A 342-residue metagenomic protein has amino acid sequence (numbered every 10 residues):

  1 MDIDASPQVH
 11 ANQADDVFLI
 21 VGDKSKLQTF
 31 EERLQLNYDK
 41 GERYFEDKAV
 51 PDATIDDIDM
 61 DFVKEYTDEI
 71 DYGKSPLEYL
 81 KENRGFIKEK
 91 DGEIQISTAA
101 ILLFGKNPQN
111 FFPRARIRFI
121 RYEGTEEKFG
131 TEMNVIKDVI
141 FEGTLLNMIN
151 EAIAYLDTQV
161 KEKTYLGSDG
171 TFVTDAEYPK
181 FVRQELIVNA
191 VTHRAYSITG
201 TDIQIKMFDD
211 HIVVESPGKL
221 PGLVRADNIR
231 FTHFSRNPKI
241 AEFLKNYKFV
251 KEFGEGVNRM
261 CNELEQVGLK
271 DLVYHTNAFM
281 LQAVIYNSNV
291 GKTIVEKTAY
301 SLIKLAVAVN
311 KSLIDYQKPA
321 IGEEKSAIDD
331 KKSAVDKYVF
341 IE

Functional and structural regions predicted by a protein language model:
M1-F18: Divalent-cation
I3-A5, K106, R121, M207 (+2 more regions): Flexible glycine-/small-residue-rich
I20-E185, A190-T199, G218-H233, G256: Active-site helix-to-loop segments that bind/position phosphate- or nucleotide-bearing substrates and donors across
R118, D202-Q204, D271-V273: Short, surface-exposed charged micro-motifs
F181, D227-L269: ATP phosphate-binding glycine-rich loop and adjacent ATP-lid/helix-beta elements within ATP-binding kinase/ATPase
R194-S216: ATP-lid-like helix-loop hinge signature
I212-N246, V290-T298: Glycine-rich/acidic phosphate-handling loop/turn and adjacent ATP-lid/helix of nucleotide-binding kinase/ATPase domains
Q266, D271, V284-E342: Short, low-complexity, charged/polar intrinsically disordered tails
